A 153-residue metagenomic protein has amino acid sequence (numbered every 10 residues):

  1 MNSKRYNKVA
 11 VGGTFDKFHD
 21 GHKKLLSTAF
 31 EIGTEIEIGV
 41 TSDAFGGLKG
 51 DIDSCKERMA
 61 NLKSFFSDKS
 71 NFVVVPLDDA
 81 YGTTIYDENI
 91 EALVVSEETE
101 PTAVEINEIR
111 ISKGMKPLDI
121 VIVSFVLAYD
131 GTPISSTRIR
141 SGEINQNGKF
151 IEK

Functional and structural regions predicted by a protein language model:
M1-K153: Nucleotidyltransferase catalytic core that binds NTPs
